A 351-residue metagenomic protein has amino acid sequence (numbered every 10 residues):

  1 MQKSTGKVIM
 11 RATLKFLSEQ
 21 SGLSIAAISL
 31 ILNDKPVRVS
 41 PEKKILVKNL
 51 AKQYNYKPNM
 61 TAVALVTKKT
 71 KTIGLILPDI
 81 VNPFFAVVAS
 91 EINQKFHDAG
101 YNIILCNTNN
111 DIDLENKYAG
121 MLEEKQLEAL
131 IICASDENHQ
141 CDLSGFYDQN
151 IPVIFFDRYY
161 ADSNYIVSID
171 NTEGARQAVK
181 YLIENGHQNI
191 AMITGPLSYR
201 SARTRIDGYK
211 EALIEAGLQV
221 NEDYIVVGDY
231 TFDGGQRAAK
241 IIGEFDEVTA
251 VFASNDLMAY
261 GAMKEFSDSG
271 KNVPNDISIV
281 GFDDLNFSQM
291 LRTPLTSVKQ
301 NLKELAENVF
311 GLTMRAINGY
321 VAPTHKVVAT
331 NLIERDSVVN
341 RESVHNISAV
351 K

Functional and structural regions predicted by a protein language model:
M1-T70: N-terminal helix-turn-helix DNA-binding module of bacterial transcription factors
I25-S29, L65-D79, Y181, N189-P196: Short beta-strand segments enriched in small/hydrophobic residues
P41, I45, Y54-E128, D207-K210 (+2 more regions): Amphipathic helical "hinge" segments at domain boundaries
P78-V87, L105-L114, V167-Q177, I193-K240 (+4 more regions): Hinge/beta->alpha junction and helix N-cap segments in small-molecule ligand-binding domains
N110, I132-Q177, S198, L257 (+1 more regions): Flexible loop/hinge segments that line or gate small-molecule binding clefts
A119, Q126-A134, A191-I193, D246-N255 (+1 more regions): Periplasmic-binding protein-like
Q188-N189, V220-Y224, N272-I279: Short acidic capping loops at alpha-helix termini that bridge into adjacent secondary structure
K240-K351: Flexible loop/turn connectors
